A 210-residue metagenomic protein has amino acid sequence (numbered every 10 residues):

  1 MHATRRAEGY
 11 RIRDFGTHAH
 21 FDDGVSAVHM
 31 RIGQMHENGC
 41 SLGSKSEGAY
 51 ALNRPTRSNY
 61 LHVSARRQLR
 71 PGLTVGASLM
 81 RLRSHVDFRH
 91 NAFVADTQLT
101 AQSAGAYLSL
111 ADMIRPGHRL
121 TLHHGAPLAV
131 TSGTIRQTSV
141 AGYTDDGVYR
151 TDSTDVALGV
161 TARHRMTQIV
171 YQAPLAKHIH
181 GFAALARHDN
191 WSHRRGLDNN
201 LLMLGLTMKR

Functional and structural regions predicted by a protein language model:
R6-G9, T17-H20, V28-P55, Y60-R66 (+1 more regions): Outer membrane beta-barrel transmembrane domains
G72: Mobile, glycine-rich extracellular loop/lid and propeptide segments that shape or gate substrate/ligand access
L108, G117-R119, A173, L197-R210: Outer-membrane beta-barrel "beta-signal"
G181-A183, R195, L202: Low-complexity intrinsically disordered segments
W191-H193: Surface-exposed loop and membrane-interface regions of Gram-negative outer-membrane beta-barrel proteins
